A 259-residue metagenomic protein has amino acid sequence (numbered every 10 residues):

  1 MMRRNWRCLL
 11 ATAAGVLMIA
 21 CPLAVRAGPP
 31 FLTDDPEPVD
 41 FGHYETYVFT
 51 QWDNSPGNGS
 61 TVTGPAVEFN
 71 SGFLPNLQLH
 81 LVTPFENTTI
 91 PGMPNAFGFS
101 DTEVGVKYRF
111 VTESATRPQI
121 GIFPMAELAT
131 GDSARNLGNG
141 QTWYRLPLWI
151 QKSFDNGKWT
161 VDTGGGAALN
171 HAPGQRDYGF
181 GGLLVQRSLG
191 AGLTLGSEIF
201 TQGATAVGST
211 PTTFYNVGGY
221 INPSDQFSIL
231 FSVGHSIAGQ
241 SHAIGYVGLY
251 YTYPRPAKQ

Functional and structural regions predicted by a protein language model:
M2-A13: Bacterial N-terminal signal peptides that target proteins for export
A11-P22: Bacterial N-terminal signal peptides
V25-Q259: Transmembrane beta-barrel domains of Gram-negative outer membranes and organellar outer membranes
